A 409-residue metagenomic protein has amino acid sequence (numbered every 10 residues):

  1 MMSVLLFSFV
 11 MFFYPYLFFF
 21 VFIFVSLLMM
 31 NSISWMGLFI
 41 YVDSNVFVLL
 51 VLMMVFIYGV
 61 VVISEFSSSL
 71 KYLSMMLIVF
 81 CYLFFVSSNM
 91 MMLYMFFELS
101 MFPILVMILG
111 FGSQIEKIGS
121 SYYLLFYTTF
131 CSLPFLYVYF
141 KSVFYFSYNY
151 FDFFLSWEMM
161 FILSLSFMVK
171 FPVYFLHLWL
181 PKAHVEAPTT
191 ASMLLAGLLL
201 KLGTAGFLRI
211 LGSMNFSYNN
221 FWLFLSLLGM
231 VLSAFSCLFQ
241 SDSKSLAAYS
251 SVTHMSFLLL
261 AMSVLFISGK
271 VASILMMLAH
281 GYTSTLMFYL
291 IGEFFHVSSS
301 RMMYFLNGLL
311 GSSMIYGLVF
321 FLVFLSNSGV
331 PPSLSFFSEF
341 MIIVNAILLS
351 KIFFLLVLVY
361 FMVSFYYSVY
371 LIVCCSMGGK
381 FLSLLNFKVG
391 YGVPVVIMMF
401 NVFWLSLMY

Functional and structural regions predicted by a protein language model:
M1-Y409: Core, highly hydrophobic multi-pass alpha-helical transmembrane subunits of bioenergetic inner membranes
